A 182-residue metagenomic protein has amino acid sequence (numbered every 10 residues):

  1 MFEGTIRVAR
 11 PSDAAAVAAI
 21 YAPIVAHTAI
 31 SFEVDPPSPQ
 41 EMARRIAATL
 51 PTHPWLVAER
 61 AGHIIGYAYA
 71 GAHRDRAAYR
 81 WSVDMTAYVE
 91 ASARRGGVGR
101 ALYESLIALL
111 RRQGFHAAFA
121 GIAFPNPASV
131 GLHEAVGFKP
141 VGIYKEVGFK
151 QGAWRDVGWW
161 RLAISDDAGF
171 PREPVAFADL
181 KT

Functional and structural regions predicted by a protein language model:
G4, H63-Y67, R155: Glycine-rich phosphate/pyrophosphate-binding loop shared by adenosine-nucleotide-utilizing enzymes
T5-V17: A short beta-loop-alpha structural element at the N-terminal edge of CoA-dependent acyl/N-acetyltransferase catalytic
A19-P36, T49: Helix-loop element at the rim of GNAT/NAT acetyltransferase active sites that forms part of the acceptor-substrate
V34-S92, Y103-E104, A163-I164: Acetyl-CoA-dependent GNAT
Y69-A72, F119-I122, E134, K139-D156 (+2 more regions): Conserved catalytic-core motifs of GNAT/GCN5-like acyltransferases
R94, A120-V130: Conserved beta-strand-loop-alpha-helix junction that forms the acyl-donor binding cleft
R95-A108, G131-A135: Conserved acetyl-CoA-binding loop-helix of GNAT-fold acetyltransferases
L110-I122: Conserved GNAT acetyl-CoA-binding A-motif
